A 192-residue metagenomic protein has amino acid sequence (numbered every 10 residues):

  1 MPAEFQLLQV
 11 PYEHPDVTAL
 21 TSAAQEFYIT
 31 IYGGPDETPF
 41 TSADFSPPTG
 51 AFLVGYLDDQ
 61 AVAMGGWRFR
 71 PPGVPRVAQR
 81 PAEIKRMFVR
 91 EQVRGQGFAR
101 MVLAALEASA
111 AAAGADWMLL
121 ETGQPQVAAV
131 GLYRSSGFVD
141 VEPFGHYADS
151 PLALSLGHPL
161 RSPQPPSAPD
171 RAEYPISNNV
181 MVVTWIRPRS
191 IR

Functional and structural regions predicted by a protein language model:
P2, Q9-H14, D116-L119, G123-S136 (+2 more regions): C-terminal "cap" of GNAT-fold acetyltransferases
P2-K85, R90-Q92, L103-A105, S109 (+3 more regions): Acetyl-CoA-dependent GNAT
V62, F69, L119, R187-R189: Intrinsic disorder/low-complexity segments enriched in polar/charged and small flexible residues
R90-Q92, Q96, Q124: Active-site acidic-Proline motif in GNAT/NAT acetyltransferases
Q96, A112-D116: Short coil/turn segments at alpha/beta junctions that flank glycine-rich nucleotide-binding fingerprints
